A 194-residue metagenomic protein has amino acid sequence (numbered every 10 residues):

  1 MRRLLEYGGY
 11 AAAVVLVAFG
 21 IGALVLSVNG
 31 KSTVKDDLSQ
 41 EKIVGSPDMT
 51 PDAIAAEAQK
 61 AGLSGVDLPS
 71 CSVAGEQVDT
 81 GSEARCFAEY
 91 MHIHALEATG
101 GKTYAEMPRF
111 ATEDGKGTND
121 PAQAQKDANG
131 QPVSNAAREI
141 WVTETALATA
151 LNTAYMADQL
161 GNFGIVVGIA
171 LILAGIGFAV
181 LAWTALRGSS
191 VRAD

Functional and structural regions predicted by a protein language model:
M1-G8, A157-D194: Juxtamembrane interface at the cytosolic side of transmembrane helices
R3-L4, Q40, A55: Beta-strand-rich luminal/extracellular ectodomains of secretory-pathway glycoproteins, especially N-glycosylated
Y7-A23: Hydrophobic membrane-insertion alpha-helices, especially the h-region of bacterial N-terminal signal peptides
F19-N29, A179-A182: C-terminal TM-helix exit segments that contain a strictly Trp-centered aromatic cap at the helix terminus
S27-S46: Alpha-helical transmembrane signal-anchor/signal-peptide segments
D37, A56-A58, A157: Intrinsically disordered, low-complexity regions enriched in Pro/Ser/Thr
G45-E144: Long, solvent-exposed extracytoplasmic domains/loops
K126-L171: Short, aromatic-rich amphipathic segments at membrane interfaces that lie adjacent to a transmembrane helix or signal
